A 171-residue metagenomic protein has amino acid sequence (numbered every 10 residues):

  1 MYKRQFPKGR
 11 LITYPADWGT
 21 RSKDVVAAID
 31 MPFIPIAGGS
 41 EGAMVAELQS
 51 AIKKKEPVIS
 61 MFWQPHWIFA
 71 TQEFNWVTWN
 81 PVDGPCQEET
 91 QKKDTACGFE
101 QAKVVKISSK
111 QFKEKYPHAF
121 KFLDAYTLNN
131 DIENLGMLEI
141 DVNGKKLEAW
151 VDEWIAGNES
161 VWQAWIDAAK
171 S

Functional and structural regions predicted by a protein language model:
M1-Q5: Conserved small/polar residues in nucleotide/adenosyl-binding loops
P7-E88: Ligand-binding pocket segment of bilobal, Venus flytrap-like solute-binding proteins
R10-Y14, I36-S40, G98, Q111 (+3 more regions): Extracytoplasmic/periplasmic, Sec-exported soluble proteins
W18-A28, G38-K55, F69, H118 (+1 more regions): An extracytoplasmic/periplasmic, membrane-proximal ligand-sensing/linker region
K54, G98-E100: A structural signal for short secondary-structure junctions
T71-W76, A96, V104, S109: Generic secondary-structure boundary/loop-capping signal
Q91-D94: Extended, solvent-exposed regions of the mature portions of secreted/cell-surface glycoproteins
Q101-K115, G136-E139: A bilobed periplasmic-binding-protein/Venus flytrap-type ligand-binding module shared by bacterial periplasmic
